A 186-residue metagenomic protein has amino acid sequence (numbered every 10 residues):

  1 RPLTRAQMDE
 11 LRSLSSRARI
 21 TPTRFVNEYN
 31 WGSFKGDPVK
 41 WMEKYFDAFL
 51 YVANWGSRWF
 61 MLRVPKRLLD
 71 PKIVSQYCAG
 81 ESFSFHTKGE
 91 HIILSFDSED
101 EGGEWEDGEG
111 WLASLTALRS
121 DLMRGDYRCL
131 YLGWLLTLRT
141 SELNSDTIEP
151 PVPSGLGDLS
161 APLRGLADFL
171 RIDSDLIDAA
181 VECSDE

Functional and structural regions predicted by a protein language model:
R1-R12: Short, extreme N-terminal segment that most often corresponds to the first beta-strand
Q7-M8, K35-V39, L163: Alpha-helix initiation and N-capping motif
S16-W105: An N-terminal, globular interaction/scaffold subdomain
S84-E186: Mixed-charge (acidic/basic) macromolecular-recognition segments
